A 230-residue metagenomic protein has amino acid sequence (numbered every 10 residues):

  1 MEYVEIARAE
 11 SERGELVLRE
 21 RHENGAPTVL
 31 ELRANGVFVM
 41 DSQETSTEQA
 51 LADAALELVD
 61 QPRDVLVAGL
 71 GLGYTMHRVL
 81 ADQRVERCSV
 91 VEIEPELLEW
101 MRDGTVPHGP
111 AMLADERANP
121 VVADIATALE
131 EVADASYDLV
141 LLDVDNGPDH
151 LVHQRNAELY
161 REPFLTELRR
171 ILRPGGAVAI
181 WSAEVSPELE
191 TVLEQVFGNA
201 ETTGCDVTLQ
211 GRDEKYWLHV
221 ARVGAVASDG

Functional and structural regions predicted by a protein language model:
M1-V29: N-terminal auxiliary segments of SAM/dcSAM-dependent transferases
E10-S11, E15-L16, L32-P62: Class I SAM-dependent methyltransferase Rossmann-like catalytic core, especially the SAM/SAH-binding loop
G25, V39, V226-S228: Short, acidic Gly/Pro/Ser/Thr-rich loop/turn segments
A26-N35, D143-G147: Short, basic/glycine-rich phosphate-binding loops at helix/coil junctions that contact nucleotide phosphates
T45-I171, I180-W181, S186, C205-T208 (+1 more regions): The AdoMet/dcAdoMet-binding core of the Class I SAM-like
G175-A177: Short glycine-centered segments of the SAM/dcSAM-binding site in methyltransferase folds
A183-G230: Class I S-adenosyl-L-methionine
